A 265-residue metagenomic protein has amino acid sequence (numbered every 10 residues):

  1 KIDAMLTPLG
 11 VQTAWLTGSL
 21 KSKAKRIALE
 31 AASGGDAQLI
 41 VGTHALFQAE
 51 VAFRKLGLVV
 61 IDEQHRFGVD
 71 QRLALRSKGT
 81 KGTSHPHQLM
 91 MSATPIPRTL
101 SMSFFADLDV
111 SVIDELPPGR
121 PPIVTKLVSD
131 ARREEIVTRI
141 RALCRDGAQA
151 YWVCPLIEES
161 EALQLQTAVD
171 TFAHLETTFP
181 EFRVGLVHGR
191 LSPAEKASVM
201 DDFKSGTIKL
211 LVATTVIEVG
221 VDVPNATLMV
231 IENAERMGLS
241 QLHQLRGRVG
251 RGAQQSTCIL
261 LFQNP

Functional and structural regions predicted by a protein language model:
K1-P265: Inter-lobe coupling/hinge segments of SF2-like helicase ATPases
